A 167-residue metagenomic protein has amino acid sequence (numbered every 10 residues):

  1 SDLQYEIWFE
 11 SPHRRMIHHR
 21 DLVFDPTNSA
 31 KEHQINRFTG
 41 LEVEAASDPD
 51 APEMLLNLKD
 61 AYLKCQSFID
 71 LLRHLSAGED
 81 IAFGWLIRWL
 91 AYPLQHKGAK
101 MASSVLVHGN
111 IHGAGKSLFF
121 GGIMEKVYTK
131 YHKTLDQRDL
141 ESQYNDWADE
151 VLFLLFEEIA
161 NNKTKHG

Functional and structural regions predicted by a protein language model:
S1-Q34: Long, basic/Gly/Ser/Thr-rich N-terminal segments that mediate initial subcellular attachment or targeting
F24-N162: P-loop NTPase catalytic core of nucleic-acid-dependent motor ATPases
H166-G167: Conserved Walker B catalytic segment
